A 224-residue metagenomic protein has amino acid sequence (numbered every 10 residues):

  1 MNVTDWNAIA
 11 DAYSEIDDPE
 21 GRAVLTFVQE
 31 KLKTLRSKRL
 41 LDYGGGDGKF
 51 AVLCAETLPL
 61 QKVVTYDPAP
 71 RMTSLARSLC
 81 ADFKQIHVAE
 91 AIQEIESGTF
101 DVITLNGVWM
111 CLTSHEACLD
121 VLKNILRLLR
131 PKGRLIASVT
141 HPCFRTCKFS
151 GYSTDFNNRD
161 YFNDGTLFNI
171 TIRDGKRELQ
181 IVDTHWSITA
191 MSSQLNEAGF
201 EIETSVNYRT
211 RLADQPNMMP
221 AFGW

Functional and structural regions predicted by a protein language model:
M1-L35, K49, L53: Conserved class I S-adenosyl-L-methionine
R39, K62, E201: Residues at the starts of beta-strands that form the adenosine-phosphate
Y43, D47-Q93: Class I SAM-dependent methyltransferase SAM/SAH-binding core
E94-I103: A short acidic, Gly/Pro-enriched loop at the edge of an enzyme's catalytic core that lines a small-molecule cofactor
V102-E116: A short SAM/SAH-binding and catalytic strip from SAM-dependent methyltransferases
L119-P131: A short glycine-rich, Lys/Arg-flanked "PGG" loop and its adjoining helix->strand segment in the class I
I136-N196: SAM-dependent methyltransferase
I181-Q194, E201-W224: Conserved Class I S-adenosyl-L-methionine
